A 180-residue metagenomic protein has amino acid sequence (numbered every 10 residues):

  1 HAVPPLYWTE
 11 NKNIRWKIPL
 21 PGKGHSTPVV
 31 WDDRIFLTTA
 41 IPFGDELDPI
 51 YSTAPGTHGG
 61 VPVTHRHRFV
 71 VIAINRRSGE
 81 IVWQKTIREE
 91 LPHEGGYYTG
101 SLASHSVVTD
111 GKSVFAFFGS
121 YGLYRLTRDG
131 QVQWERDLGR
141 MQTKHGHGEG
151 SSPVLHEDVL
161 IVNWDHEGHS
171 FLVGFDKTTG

Functional and structural regions predicted by a protein language model:
H1-G180: Noncatalytic, solvent-exposed loop/strand surfaces of beta-propeller-type extracellular/periplasmic domains
